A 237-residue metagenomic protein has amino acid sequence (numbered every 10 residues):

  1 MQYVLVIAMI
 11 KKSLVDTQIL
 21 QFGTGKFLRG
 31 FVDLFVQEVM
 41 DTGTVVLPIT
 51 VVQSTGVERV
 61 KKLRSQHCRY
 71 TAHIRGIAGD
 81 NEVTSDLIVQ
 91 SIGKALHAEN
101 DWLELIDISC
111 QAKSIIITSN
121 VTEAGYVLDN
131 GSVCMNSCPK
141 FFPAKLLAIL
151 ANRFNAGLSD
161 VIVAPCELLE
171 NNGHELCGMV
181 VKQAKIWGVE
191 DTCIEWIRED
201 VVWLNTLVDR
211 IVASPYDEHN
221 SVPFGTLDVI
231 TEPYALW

Functional and structural regions predicted by a protein language model:
Y3-W237: Substrate/ligand-engaging "lid" and interaction regions
